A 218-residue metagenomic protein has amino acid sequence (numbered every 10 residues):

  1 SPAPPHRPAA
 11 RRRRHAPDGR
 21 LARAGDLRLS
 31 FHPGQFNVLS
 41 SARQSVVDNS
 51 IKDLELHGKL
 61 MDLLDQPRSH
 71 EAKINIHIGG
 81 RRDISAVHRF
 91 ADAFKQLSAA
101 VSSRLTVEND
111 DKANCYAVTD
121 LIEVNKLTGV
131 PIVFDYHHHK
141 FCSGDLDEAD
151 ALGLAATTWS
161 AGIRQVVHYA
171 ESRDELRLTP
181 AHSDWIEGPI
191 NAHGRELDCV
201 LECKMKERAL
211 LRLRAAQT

Functional and structural regions predicted by a protein language model:
S1-R7: Glycine-rich, proline-tolerant flexible connector loops at the mouths of alpha/beta enzymes
P8-G129: Active-site acidic/histidine proton-transfer and metal-coordination neighborhood in alpha/beta enzyme cores
H32, D135, C199: Conserved, mostly hydrophobic/aromatic
S41, S50, V87-K95, A100-L105 (+6 more regions): Non-transmembrane, interaction-prone segments in cytosolic or luminal domains
D111, H137-H138, K204: Catalytic metal-binding/acid-base residues of hydrolase active sites
D120-G144: Long, repeat-rich segments with strong aromatic
V130, F141-T218: Histidine-acidic metal/acid-base catalytic patches
